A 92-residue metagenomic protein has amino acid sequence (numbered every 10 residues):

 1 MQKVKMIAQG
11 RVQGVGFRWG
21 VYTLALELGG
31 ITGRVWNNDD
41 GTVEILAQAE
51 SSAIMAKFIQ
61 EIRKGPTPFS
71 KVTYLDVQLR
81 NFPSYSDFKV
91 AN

Functional and structural regions predicted by a protein language model:
M1-N92: Intrinsically disordered, low-complexity, mixed-charge
